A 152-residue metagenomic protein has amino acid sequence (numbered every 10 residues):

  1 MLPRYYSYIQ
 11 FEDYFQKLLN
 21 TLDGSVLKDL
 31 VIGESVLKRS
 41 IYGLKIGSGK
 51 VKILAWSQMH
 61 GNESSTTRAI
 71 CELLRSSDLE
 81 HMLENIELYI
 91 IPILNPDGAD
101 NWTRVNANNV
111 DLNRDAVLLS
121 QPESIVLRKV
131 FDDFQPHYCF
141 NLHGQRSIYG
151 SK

Functional and structural regions predicted by a protein language model:
M1-I41: Short glycine- and acidic-rich boundary segments immediately preceding or forming the N-terminal edge of structured
F11, F15, Y42, F131-F134 (+1 more regions): Phenylalanine-focused residue identity feature
L27-K28, G47, H81: Hydrophobic alpha-helical segments and their boundary regions
Y42-K50: Short beta-strand-to-loop junctions in surface cap/lid or active-site-entrance loops
K50-K52, S64-K152: Active-site/substrate-binding loop(s) of hydrolase catalytic cores
L54-S57: Short hydrophobic beta-strand that contains or immediately precedes a catalytic carboxylate
